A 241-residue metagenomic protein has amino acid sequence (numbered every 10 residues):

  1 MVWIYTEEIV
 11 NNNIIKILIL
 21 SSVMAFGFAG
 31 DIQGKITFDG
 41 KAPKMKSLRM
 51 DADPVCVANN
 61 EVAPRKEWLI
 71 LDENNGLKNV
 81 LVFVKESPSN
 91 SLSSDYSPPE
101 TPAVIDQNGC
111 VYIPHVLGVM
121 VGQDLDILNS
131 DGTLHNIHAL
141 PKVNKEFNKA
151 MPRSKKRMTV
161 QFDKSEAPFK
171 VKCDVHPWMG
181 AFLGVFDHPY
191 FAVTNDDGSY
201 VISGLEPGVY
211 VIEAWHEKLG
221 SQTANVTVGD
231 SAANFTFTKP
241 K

Functional and structural regions predicted by a protein language model:
M1-N11: Short, Lys/Arg-enriched N-terminal segments with co-localized hydrophobic residues within the first ~10-30 amino acids
N11-L20: Sec-dependent signal peptide recognition, specifically the positively charged N-region followed immediately by
I19-S21, G184-V185: Small beta-barrel nucleic-acid-binding modules, principally OB-folds
L20-A29: Hydrophobic h-region of N-terminal signal peptides that target proteins for export in Gram-negative bacteria
F28-K241: Extracytoplasmic copper-binding redox domains, predominantly the cupredoxin/blue-copper superfamily
